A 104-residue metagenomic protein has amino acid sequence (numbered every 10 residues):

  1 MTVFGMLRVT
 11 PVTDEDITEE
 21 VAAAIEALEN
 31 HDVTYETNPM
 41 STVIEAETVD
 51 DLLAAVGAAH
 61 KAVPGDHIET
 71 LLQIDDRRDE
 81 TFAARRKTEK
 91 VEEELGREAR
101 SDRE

Functional and structural regions predicted by a protein language model:
M1-E104: Charge-rich, low-complexity N-terminal segments
